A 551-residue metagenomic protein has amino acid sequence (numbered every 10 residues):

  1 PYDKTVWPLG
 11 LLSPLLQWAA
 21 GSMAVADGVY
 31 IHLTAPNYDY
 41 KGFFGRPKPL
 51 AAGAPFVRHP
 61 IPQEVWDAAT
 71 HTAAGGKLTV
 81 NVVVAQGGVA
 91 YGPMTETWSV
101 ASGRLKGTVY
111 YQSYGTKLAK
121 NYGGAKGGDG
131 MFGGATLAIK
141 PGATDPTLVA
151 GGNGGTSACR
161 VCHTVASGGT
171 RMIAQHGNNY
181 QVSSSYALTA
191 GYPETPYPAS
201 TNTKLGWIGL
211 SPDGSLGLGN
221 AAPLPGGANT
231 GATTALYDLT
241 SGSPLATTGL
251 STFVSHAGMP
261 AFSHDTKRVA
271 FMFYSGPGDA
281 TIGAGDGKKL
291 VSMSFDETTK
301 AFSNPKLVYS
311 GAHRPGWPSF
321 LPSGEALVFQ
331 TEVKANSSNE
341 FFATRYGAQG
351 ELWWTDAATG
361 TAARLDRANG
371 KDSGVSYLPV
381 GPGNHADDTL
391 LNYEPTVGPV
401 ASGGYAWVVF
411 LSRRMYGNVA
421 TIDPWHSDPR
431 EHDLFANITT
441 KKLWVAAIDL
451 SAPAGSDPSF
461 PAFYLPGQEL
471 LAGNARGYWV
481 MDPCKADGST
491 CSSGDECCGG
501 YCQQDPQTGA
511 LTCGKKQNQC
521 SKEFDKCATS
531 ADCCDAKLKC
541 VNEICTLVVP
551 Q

Functional and structural regions predicted by a protein language model:
Y2-D487: Sequence signature of WD/YWTD-type beta-propeller architectures
P483-Q551: Secreted, cysteine-rich disulfide-bonded mini-domains of extracellular proteins
